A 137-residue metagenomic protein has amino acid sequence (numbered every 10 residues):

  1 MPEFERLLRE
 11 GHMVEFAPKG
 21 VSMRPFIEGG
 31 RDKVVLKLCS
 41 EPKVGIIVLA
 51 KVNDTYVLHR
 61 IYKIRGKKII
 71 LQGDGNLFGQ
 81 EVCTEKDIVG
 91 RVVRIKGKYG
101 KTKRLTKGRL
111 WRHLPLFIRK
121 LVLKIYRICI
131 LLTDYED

Functional and structural regions predicted by a protein language model:
M1-D137: Extended hydrophobic leader/signal-anchor segments used for secretion and membrane insertion
